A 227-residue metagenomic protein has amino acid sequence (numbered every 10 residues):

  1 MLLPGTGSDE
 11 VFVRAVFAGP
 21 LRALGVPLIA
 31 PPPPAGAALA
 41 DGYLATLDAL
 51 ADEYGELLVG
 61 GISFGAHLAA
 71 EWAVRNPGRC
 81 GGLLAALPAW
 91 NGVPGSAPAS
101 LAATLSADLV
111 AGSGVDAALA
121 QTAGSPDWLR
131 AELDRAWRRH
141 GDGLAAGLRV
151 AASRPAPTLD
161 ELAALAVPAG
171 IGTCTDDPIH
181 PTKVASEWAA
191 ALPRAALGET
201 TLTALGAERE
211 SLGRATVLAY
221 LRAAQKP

Functional and structural regions predicted by a protein language model:
M1-A37: Conserved HGGG/HGGXW glycine-rich cap/lid loop of the alpha/beta-hydrolase fold
A40-L58: Conserved acidic catalytic loop of the alpha/beta-hydrolase fold
G61-A69: Gly/Ala-rich beta-loop-alpha elbow adjacent to hydrolase catalytic centers
L87-R135: Helix-rich cap/lid subdomain of alpha/beta-hydrolase
A131-D160: Hydrophobic, aromatic-rich cap/lid helix
L165, I171-T173: Short beta-strand/loop motif that positions the catalytic acidic residue of the alpha/beta-hydrolase fold
P178-V184: Conserved alpha/beta-hydrolase "acid-adjacent" motif
R194-P227: Catalytic active-site module of serine/aspartate enzymes centered on a nucleophile-bearing elbow/loop
